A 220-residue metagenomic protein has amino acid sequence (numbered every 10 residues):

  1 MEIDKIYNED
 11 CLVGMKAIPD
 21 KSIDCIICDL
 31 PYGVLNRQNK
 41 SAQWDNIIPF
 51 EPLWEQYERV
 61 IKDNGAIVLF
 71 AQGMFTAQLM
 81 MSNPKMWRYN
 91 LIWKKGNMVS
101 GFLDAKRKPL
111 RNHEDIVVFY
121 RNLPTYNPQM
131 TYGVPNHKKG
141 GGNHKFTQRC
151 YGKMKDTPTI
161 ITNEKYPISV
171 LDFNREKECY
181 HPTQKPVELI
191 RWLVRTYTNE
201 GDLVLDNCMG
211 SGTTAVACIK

Functional and structural regions predicted by a protein language model:
M1-K220: Core catalytic lobe of class I
